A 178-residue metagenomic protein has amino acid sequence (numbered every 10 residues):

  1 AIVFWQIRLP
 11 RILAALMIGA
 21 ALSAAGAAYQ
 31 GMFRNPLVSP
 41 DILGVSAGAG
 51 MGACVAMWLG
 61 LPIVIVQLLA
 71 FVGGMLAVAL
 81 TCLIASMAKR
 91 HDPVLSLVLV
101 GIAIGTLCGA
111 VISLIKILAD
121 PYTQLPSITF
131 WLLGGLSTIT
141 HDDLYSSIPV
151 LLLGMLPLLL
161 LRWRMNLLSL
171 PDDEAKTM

Functional and structural regions predicted by a protein language model:
A1-M178: Alpha-helical transmembrane segments in inner-membrane proteins
